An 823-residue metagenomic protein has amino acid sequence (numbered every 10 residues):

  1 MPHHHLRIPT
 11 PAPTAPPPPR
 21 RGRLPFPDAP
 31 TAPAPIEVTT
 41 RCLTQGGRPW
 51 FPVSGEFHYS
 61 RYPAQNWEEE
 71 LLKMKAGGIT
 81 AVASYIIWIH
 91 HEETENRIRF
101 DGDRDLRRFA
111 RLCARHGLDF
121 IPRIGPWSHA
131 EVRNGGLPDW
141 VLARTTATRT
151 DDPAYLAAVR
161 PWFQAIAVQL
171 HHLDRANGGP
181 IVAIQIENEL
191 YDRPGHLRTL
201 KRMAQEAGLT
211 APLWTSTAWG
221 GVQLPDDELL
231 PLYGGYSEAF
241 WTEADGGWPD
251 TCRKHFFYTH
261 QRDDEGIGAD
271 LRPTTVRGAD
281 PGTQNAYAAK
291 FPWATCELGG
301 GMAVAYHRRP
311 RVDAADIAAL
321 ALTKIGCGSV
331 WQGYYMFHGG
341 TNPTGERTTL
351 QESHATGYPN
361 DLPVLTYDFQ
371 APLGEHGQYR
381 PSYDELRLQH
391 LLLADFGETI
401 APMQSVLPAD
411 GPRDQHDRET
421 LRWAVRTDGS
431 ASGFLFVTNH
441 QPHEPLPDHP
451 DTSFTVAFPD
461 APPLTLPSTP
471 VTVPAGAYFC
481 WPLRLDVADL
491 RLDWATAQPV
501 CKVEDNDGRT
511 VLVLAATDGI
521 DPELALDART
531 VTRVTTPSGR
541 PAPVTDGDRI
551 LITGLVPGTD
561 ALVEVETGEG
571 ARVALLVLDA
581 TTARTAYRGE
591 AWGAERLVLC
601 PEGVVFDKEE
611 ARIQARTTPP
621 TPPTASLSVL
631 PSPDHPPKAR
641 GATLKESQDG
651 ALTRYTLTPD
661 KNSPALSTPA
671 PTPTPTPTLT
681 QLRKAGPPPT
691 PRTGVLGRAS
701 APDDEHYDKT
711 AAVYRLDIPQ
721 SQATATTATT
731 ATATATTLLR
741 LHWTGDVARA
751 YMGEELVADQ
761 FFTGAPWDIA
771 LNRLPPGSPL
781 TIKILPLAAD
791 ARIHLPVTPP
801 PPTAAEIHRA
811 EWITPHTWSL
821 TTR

Functional and structural regions predicted by a protein language model:
P2-A81, P801-E806, I813-S819: N-terminal carbohydrate-binding accessory modules
H3-A12, F26-D28, H376-A723, T734-R823: Non-catalytic C-terminal accessory domains or segments of carbohydrate-active enzymes
F51-A64, I87-L106, V141-P161, P180-P194 (+4 more regions): The substrate-binding groove and active-site-proximal loops of carbohydrate-active enzymes, especially glycoside
W67-R133, Q205-E206: Aromatic-lined substrate-binding rim segments of carbohydrate-active enzymes
N96-R104, R115, P126-P153, A157 (+5 more regions): Aromatic- and acidic-residue-enriched segments that line the glycan-binding/catalytic groove of carbohydrate-active
A114, L118, L200-P212, T259-N360 (+2 more regions): Catalytic-core region of carbohydrate-active enzymes that cleave or remodel glycosidic bonds
R123-P126, R175-E189, A204-D226, E265-D280 (+4 more regions): Aromatic-lined carbohydrate-recognition surfaces of secreted/lumenal glycan-active proteins
E189-P212, T217-Q261, G268-R272, G340-R347 (+2 more regions): Substrate-binding cleft/loops of secretory-pathway carbohydrate-active enzymes
